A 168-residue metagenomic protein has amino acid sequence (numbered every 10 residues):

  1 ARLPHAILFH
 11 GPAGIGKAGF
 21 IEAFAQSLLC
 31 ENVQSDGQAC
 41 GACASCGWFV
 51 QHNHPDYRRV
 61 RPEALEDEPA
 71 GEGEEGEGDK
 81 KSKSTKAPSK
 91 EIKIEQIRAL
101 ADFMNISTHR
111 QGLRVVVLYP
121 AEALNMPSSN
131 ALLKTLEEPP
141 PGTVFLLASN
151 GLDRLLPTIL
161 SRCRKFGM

Functional and structural regions predicted by a protein language model:
A1-P127: Clamp-loader machinery-focused feature within the broader ASCE/P-loop NTPase space
Q96, V116, P120, L124 (+5 more regions): Helical "lid/switch" subdomain of P-loop NTPase nucleotide-binding domains
D102, K134, S161: Conserved adenine-binding aromatic site and its adjacent loop/helix in ATP-hydrolyzing domains
N105, N130-L147: Conserved catalytic/switch belt of AAA+ P-loop NTPases
P120, L147-A148, G167-M168: Small/polar loops that bind or transfer phosphate-bearing groups
T158-M168: A short helix-turn-beta junction within AAA+ P-loop NTPase domains corresponding to the substrate/partner-engaging
